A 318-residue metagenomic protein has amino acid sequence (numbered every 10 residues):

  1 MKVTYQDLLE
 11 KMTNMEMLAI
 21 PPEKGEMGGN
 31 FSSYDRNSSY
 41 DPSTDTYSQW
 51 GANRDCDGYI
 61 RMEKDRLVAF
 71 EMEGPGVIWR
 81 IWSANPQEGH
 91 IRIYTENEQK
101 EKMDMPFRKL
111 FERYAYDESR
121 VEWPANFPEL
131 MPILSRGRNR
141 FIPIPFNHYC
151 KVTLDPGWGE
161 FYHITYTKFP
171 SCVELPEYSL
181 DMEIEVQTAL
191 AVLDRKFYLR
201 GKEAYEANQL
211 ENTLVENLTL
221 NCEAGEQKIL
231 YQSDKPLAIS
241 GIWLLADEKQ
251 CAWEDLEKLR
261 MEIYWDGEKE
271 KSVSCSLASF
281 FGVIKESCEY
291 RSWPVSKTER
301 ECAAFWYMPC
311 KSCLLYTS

Functional and structural regions predicted by a protein language model:
M1-G89, G159-D255: Solvent-exposed, flexible loop/coil segments flanking beta-strands in beta-rich domains
D65, D104-I144, V273-Y307: A cross-kingdom feature marking solvent-exposed beta-strand/loop segments within repeated, beta-rich binding/scaffold
H90-E98, E254, K258-W265: Short, surface-exposed beta-strand/strand-loop-strand elements in extracellular ectodomains
F141-P143, E248-D255, E262, F305-P309: Juxtamembrane membrane-water interface segments of multi-pass membrane proteins, especially cytoplasmic-side
Y149-K151: Short, conserved beta-strand segments of beta-strand-rich sandwich/propeller modules, principally
L154-G157: Short beta-strand-plus-loop segments that form exposed binding edges in beta-rich domains
Y316-T317: Conserved small/polar residues in nucleotide/adenosyl-binding loops
